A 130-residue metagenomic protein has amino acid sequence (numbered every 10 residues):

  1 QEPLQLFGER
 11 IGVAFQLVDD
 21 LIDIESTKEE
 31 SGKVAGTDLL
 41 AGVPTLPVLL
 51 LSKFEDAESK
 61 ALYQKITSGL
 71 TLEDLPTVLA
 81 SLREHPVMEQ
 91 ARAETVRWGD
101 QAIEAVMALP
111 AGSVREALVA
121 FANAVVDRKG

Functional and structural regions predicted by a protein language model:
Q1-G130: All-alpha prenyltransferase/terpene-synthase fold signal
